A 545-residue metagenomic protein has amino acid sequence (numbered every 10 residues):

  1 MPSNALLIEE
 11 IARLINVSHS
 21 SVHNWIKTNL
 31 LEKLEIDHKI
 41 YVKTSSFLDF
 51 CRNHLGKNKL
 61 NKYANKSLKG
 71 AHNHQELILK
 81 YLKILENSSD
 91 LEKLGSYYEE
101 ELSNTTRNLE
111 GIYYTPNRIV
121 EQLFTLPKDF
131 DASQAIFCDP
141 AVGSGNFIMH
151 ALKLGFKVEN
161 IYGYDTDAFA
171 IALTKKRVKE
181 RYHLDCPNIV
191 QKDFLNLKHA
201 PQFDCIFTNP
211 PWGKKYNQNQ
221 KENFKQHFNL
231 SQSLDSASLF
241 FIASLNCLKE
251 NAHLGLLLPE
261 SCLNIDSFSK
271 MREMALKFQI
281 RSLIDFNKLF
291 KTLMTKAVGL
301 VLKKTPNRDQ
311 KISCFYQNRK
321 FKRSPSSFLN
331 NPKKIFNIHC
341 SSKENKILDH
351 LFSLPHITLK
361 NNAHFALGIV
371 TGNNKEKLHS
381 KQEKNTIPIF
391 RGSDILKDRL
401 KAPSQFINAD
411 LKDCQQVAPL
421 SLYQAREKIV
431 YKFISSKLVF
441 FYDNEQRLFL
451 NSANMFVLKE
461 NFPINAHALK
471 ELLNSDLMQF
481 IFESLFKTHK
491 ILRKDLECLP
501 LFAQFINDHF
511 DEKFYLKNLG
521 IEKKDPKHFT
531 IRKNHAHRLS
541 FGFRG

Functional and structural regions predicted by a protein language model:
M1-V22: Polyanion-binding surface elements
S3, L85-E86, R107, G111-I112 (+10 more regions): Conserved aromatic-histidine-acidic binding/catalytic patches
H19, N24, K39, I347-G545: Polybasic, glycine- and aromatic-enriched phosphate-binding surface used to engage nucleic acids
L30-E32, Y41-E180, D193, N264-S267 (+3 more regions): Class I S-adenosyl-L-methionine
S45-F47, N251, K303-N307, I434 (+1 more regions): Short loop segments at secondary-structure junctions
R118-I119, V142, N146-M149, V158 (+8 more regions): Signature of N6-adenine DNA methyltransferases within the class I
